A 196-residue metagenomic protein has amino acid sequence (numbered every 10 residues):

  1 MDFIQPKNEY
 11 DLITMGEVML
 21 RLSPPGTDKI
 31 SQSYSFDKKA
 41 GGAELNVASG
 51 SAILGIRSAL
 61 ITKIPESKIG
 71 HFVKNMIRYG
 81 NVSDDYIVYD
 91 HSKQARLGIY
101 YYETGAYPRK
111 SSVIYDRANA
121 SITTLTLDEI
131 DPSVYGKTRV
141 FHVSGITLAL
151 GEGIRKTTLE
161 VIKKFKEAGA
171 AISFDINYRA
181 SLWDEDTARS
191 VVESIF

Functional and structural regions predicted by a protein language model:
M1-D2, Y101, L127-I130, A188-V192: A generic local structural motif
D2-S83, A106, L125-L127: Glycine-rich phosphate/adenosyl-contacting loop at the front of the ribokinase-like
K7, V134-G136, E193-F196: A short, aliphatic-rich alpha-helical micro-motif
T14-M15, Y115, I172-F174: General beta-strand structural signal in soluble alpha/beta enzymes
T27-I30, K74-M76, E129-I130, R155-T158 (+1 more regions): Short, glycine/charged-enriched secondary-structure capping and boundary segments
S33-S35, L60-I61, R117-A118, L148-A149 (+1 more regions): Short, contiguous strand/loop micro-motifs
R57-G145: Conserved N-terminal subdomain of the carbohydrate kinase-like
V140, I146-F196: Conserved beta-alpha-beta core of the PfkB/ribokinase-like small-molecule kinase fold
